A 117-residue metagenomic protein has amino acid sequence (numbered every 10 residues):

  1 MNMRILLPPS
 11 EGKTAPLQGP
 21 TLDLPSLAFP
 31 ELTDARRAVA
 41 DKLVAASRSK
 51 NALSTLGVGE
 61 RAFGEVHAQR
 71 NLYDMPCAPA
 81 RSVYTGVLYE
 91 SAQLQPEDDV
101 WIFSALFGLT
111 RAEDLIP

Functional and structural regions predicted by a protein language model:
M1-P117: Peripheral peptide segments
